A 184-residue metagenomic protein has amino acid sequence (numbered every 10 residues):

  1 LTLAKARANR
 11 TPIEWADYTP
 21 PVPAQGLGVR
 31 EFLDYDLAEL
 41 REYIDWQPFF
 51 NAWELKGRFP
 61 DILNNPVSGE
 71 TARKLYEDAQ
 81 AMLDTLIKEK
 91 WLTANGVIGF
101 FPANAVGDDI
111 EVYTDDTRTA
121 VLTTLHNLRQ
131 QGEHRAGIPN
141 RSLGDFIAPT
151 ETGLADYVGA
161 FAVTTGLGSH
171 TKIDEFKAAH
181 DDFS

Functional and structural regions predicted by a protein language model:
L1-D182: Active-site loops and adjacent core secondary-structure elements that bind or stabilize anionic groups
